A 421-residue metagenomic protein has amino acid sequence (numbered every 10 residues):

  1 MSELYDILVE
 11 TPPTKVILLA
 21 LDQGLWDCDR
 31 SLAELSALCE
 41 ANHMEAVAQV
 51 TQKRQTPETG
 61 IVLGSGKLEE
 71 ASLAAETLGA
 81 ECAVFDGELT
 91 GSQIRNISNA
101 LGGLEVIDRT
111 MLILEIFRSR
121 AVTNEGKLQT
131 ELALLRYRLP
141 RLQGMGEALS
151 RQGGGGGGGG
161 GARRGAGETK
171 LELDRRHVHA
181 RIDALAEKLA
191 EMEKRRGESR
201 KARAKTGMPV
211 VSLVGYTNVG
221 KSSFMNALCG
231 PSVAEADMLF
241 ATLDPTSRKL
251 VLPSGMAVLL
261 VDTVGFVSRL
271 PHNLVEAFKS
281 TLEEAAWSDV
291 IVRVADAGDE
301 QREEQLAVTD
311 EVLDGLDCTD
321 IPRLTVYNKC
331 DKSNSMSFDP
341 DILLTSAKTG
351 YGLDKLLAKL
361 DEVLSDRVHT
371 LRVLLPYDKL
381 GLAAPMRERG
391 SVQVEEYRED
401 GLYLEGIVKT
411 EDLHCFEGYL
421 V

Functional and structural regions predicted by a protein language model:
M1-I17, P140-V219, M225-N226, G230 (+3 more regions): C-terminal-of-GTPase-core extension/linker across diverse P-loop GTPases
M1-L114: N-terminal accessory targeting/assembly segments
S2-L4, R196, R203-P209, A227-L259 (+3 more regions): Switch I (effector-binding) loop of TRAFAC-class P-loop GTPase G-domains
Y5-D6, G24, R30-E40, S72-T77 (+3 more regions): Conserved C-terminal guanine-recognition region of P-loop GTPase G domains, centered on the G4
D22-D27, T56-I61, R120-G126, K170 (+4 more regions): Flexible beta-alpha connector loops of hexameric P-loop NTPases
D22-W26, R54-T56, E88-G91, M111-L114 (+6 more regions): Conserved nucleotide-binding/hydrolysis micro-motifs of P-loop NTPases
L35, A83, L135, V178 (+6 more regions): Residue-level signature of catalytic and energy-coupling elements of molecular machines, predominantly ATP/GTP-dependent
M111-T130: Short alpha-helix plus adjacent loop in nuclease-associated cores
